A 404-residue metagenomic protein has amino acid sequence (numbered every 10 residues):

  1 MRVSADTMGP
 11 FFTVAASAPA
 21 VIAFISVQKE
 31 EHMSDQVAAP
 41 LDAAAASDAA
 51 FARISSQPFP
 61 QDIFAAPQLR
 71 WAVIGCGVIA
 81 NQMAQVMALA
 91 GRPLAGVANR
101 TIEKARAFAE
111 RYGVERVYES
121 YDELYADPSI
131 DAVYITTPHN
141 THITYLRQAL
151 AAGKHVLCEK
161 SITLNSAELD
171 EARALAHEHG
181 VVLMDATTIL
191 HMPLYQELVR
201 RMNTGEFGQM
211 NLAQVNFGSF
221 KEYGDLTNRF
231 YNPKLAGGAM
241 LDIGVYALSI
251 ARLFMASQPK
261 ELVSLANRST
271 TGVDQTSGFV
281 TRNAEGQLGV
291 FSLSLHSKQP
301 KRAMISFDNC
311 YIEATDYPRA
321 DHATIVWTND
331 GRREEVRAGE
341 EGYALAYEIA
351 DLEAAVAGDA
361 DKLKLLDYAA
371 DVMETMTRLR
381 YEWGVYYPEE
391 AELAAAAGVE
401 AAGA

Functional and structural regions predicted by a protein language model:
A20-H32: Short, Lys/Arg-enriched N-terminal segments with co-localized hydrophobic residues within the first ~10-30 amino acids
S34-A65, A132-Y134, D351-A404: C-terminal helix-rich "cap/oligomerization" subdomain common to oxidoreductases
S34-Y112: N-terminal Rossmann-like dinucleotide-binding module
M83, T101, Y112-R173: Beta-loop-alpha module in the N-terminal Rossmann-like domain of NAD(P)-dependent dehydrogenases, especially those
C158, L183-D185, A314: Hydrophobic residues in well-ordered beta-strands that form the structural core
E171-T188: Rossmann-fold dehydrogenase core element
I189-L262: Predominantly a Rossmann-like dinucleotide-binding segment in NAD(P)-dependent oxidoreductases
R268-D274, A284-E353, D361-D367: NAD(P)-dinucleotide binding in Rossmann-like oxidoreductases
